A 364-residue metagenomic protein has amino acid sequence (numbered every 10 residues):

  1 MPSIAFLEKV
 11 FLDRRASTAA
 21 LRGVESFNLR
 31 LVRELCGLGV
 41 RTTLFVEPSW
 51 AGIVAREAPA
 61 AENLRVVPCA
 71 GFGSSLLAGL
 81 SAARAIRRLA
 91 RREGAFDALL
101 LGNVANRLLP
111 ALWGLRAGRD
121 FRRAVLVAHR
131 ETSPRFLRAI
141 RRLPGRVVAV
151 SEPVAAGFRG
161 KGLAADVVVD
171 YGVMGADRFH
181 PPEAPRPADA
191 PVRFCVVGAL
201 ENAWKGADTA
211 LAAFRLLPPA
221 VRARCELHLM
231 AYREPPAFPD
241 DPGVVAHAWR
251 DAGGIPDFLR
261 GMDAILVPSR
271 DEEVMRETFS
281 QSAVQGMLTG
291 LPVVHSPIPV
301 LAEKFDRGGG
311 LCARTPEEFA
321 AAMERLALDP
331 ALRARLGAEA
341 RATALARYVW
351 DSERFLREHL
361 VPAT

Functional and structural regions predicted by a protein language model:
L7, R186-K205, L211-R215: Conserved donor-binding/catalytic core segment of Leloir-type glycosyltransferases
L101-R107, A128: Short His-centered aromatic/hydrophobic patch
P144-P181: Donor nucleotide-sugar binding/catalytic pocket of nucleotide-sugar-dependent glycosyltransferases
E234-P256, G261-A264: Nucleotide-activated donor-binding/catalytic signature segment of Leloir-type glycosyltransferases, i.e., the conserved
V267, L288-H295: Short hydrophobic beta-strand element within catalytic cores of glycosyltransferases and related nucleotide-activated
V267-V284, I298, A302-E303: Nucleotide-sugar-dependent
D306-E317, R325-A331: Conserved acidic donor-binding segment of nucleotide-sugar-dependent glycosyltransferases
A346-T364: C-terminal alpha-helical cap of glycosyltransferases
